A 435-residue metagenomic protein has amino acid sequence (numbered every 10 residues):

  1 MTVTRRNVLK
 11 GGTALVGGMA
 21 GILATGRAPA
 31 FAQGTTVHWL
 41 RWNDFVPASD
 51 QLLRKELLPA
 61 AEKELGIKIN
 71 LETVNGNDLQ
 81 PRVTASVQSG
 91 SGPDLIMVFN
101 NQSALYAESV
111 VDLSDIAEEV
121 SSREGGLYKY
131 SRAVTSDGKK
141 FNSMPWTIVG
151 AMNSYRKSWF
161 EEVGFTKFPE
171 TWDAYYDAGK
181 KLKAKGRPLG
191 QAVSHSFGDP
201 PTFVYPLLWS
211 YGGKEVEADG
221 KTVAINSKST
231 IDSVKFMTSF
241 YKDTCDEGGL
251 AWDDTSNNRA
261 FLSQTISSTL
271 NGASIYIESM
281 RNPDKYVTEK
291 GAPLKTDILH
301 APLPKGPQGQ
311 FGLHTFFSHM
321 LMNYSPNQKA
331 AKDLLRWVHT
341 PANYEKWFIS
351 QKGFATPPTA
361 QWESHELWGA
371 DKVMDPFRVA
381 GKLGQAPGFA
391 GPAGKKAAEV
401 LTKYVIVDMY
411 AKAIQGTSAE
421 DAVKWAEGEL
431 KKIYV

Functional and structural regions predicted by a protein language model:
N7-A28: N-terminal export signals
L57-L127, S158-E170, N258-A260, Q264-S268 (+1 more regions): Extracytoplasmic "Venus flytrap"/periplasmic binding protein-like
F99-M152, Y176, F203, P293-P304 (+1 more regions): Hinge/lid segment of periplasmic solute-binding proteins
S114-K129, H195, G213-D232, R281-P293 (+4 more regions): Short, solvent-exposed loop/beta-turn-alpha elements that line the ligand-binding surface or hinge of extracytoplasmic
G126-V134, P293-P302, I349-Y404: Long, aromatic- and glycine/proline-rich binding clefts that accommodate carbohydrate-like moieties
S136, P145, D219, M374-E429 (+1 more regions): C-terminal capping/gating helix-and-loop segments adjacent to ligand/active sites or protein-protein/ligand interfaces
G138-W146, A151, Y176-V223, S229 (+1 more regions): Extracytoplasmic/periplasmic solute-binding protein
A178-K181, D219-L250, L299, L303: Glycine-centered hinge/linker elements that transmit conformational signals in sensory and ligand-binding systems
